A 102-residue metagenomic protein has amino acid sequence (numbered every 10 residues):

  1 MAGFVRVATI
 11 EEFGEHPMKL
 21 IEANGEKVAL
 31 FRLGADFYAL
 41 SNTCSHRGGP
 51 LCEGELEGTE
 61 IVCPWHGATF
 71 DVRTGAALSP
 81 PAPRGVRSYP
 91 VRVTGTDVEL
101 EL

Functional and structural regions predicted by a protein language model:
M1-G58, D71-V72, A76, G85-L102: N-terminal pre-ligand scaffold of iron-sulfur
C44, C63-H66: Short cysteine clusters
P81-A82: Short Gly/Pro-enriched turn/cap motifs at secondary-structure boundaries
